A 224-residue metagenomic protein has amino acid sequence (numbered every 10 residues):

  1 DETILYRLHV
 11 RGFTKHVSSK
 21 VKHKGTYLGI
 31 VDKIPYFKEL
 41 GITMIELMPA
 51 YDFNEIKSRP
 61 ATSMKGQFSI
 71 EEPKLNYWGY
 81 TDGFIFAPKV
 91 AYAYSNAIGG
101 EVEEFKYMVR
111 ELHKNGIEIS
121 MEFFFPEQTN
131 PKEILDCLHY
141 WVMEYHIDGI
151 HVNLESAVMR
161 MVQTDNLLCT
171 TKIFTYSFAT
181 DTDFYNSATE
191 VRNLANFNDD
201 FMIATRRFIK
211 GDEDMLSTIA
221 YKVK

Functional and structural regions predicted by a protein language model:
D1, R11, K22, Y51-D52 (+9 more regions): Domain-wide signal for the mature, well-folded portions of proteins, strongly enriched in nucleus-encoded organellar
D1-M48, N76-F84: An acidic-aromatic substrate-binding cleft motif
I4-Y6, I45-L47, I119-M121, I150-V152 (+1 more regions): Hydrophobic faces of well-ordered beta-strands that scaffold small-molecule active sites in alpha/beta enzyme cores
T14-H16, F53-S58, D181-Y185: Short catalytic/ligand-binding loop motif for oxyanion handling, primarily in non-cytosolic enzymes, centered on
S19-T26, K57-K114, F125-I147: Aromatic- and acidic-residue-enriched carbohydrate-binding clefts of CAZyme catalytic domains
P35-K38, K106-N115, M159-L168: Surface-exposed amphipathic alpha-helices with a cationic face
Y51-F53, A91, F123-E127, S156 (+1 more regions): Active-site-proximal loop/turn and secondary-structure-junction residues that shape catalytic pockets, frequently
C137, M143-K224: Active-site-proximal helices and loops of the catalytic beta/alpha 8
